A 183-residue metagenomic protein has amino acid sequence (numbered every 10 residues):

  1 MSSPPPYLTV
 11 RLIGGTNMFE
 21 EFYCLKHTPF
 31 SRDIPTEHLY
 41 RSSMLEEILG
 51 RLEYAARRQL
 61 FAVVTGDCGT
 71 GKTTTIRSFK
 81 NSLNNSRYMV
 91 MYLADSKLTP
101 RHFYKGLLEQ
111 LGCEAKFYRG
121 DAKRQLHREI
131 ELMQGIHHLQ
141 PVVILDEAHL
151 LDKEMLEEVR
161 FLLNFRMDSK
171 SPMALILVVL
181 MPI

Functional and structural regions predicted by a protein language model:
S2-R58: A short, basic N-terminal segment
E20, T99-H102, E114-E158, R166-S171: Mid-core helix/loop region of P-loop NTP-binding domains shared across ATPases and GTPases
T28, Y88-V90, L98-F117: Conserved NTP-binding/hydrolysis module of P-loop NTPases
R58-S78: Walker A/P-loop nucleotide-binding motif
T65, A94, L145: Residues at the beta-strand->loop junction immediately N-terminal to the Walker
T70, E147-K153, F161, P182-I183: Residues immediately C-terminal
T74-Y88: Walker A/P-loop
M167-I183: Canonical AAA+ ATPase core
